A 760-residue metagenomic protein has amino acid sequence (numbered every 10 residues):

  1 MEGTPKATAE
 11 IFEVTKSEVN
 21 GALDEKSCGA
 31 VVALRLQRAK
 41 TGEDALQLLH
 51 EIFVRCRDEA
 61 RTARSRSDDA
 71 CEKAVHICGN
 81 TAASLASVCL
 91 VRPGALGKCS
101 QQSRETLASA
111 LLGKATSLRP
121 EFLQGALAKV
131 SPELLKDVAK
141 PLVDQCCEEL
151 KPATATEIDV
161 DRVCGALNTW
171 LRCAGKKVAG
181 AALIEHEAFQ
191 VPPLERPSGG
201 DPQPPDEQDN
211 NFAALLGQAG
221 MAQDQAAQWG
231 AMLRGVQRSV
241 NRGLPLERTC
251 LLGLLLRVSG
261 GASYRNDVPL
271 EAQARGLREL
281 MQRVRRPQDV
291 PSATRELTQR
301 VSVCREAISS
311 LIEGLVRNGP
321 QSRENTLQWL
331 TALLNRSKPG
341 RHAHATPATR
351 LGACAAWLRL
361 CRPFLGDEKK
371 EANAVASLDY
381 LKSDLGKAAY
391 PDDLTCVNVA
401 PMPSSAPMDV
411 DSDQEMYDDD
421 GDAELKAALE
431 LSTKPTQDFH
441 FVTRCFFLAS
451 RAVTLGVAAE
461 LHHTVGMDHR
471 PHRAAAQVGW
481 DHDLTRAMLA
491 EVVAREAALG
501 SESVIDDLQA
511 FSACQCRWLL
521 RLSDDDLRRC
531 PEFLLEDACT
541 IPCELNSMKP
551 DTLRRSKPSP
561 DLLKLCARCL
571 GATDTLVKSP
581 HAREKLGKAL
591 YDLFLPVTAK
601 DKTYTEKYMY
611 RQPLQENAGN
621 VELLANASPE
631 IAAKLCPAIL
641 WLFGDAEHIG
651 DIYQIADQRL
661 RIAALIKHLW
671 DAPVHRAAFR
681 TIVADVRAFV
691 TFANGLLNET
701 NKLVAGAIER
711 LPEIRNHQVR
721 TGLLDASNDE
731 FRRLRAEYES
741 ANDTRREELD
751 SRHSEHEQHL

Functional and structural regions predicted by a protein language model:
E2-L760: Extended alpha-helical scaffold domains
